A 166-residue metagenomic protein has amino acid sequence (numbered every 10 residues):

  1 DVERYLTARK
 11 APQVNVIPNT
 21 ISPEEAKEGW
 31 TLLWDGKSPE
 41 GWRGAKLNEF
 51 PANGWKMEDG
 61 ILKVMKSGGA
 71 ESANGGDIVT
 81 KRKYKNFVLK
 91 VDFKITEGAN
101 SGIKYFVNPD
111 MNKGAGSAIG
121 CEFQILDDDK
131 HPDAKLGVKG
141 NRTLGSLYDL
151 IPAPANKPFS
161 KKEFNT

Functional and structural regions predicted by a protein language model:
D1-T166: Carbohydrate-interacting regions of secretory-pathway proteins
